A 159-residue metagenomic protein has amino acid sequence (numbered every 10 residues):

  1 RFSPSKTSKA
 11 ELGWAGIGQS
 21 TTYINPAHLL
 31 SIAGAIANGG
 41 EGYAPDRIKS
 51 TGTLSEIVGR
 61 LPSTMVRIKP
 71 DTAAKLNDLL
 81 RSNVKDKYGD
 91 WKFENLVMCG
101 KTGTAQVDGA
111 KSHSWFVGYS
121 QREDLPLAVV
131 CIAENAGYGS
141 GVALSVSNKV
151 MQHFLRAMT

Functional and structural regions predicted by a protein language model:
R1-N135, G139: Beta-lactam-recognizing serine transpeptidase/beta-lactamase-like catalytic domain environment
E56-T64, L144-T159: Short, gly/Ser/Thr-rich active-site loops of penicillin-recognizing serine hydrolases
